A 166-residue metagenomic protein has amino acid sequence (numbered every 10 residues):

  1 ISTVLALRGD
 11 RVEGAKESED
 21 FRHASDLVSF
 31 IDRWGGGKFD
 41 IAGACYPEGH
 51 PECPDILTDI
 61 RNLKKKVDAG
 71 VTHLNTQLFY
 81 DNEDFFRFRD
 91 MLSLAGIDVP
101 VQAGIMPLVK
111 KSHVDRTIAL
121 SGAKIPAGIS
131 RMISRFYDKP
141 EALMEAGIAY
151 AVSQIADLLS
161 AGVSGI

Functional and structural regions predicted by a protein language model:
I1, V67, S93, L159-G162: Non-catalytic positions within long, well-ordered alpha-helices that form the structural scaffold/packing of enzyme
I1-D26: Flexible, glycine-rich active-site loops centered on histidine and acidic residues that chelate a metal or position
L5-A6, T72-D81, E145, G165: Catalytic beta/alpha-barrel core
L5-V12, C45-G49, F79-D84, I105-K110: Active-site-proximal loop/turn and secondary-structure-junction residues that shape catalytic pockets, frequently
E13-E19, H50, T72-Q77: Flexible, glycine/proline-enriched loop segments at strand-loop-helix junctions that form or flank small-ligand binding
E19-P47, E52, D90, L94-Q154: Active-site pocket-lining/capping segments in soluble small-molecule metabolic enzymes
P54-K65, G147-D157: Short, acidic/polar
K66, G70, A103, I166: Conserved, mostly hydrophobic/aromatic
